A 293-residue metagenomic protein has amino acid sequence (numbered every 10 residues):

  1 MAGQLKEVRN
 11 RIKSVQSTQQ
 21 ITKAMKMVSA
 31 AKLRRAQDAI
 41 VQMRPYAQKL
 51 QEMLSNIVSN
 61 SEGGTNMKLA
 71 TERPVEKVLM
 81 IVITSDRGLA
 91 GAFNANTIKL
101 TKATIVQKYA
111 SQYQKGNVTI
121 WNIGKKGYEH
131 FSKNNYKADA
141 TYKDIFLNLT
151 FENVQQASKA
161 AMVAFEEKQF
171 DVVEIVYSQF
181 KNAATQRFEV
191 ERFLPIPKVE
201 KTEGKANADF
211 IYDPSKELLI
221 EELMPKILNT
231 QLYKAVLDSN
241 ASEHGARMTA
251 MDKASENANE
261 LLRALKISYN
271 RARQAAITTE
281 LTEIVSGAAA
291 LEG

Functional and structural regions predicted by a protein language model:
M1-G293: C-terminal beta-strand-loop-alpha-helix "lid" module of Rossmann-like NAD(P)-dependent dehydrogenases
